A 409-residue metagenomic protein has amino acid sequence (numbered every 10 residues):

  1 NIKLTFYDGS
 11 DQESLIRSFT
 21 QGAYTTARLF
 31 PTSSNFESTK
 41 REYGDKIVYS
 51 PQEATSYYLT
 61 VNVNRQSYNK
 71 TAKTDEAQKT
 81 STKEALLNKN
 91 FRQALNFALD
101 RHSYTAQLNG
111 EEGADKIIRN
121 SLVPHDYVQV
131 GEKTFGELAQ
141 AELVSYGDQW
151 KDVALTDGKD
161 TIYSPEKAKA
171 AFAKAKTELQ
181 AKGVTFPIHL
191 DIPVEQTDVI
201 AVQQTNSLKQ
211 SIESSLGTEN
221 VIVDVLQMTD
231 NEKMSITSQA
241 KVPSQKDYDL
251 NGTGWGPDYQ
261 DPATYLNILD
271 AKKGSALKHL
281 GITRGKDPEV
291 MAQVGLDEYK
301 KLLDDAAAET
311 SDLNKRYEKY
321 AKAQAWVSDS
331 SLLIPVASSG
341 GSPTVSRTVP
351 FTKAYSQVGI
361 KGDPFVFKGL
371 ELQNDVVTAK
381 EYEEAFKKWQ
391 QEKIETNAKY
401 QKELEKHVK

Functional and structural regions predicted by a protein language model:
N1, F6-G9, S18-Q21, W150-P257 (+2 more regions): Ligand/substrate-recognition segments at binding pockets and active sites
N1, R41-P51, L59-L86, D126-E166 (+4 more regions): Short, solvent-exposed loop/beta-turn-alpha elements that line the ligand-binding surface or hinge of extracytoplasmic
N1-T39: Ligand-site clamp/hinge motif
K3-F6, T25-L29, V48-S50, Y57-N62 (+6 more regions): Structural recognition of the beta-strand scaffold that forms the well-ordered cores of secreted hydrolase catalytic
E13-S18, S33-Y43, T60, S103 (+2 more regions): Pocket-flanking alpha-helical
T20, Y24, R41-G44, Q66 (+10 more regions): Sec-exported extracytoplasmic/periplasmic mature domains
Q52-E142, T156, D160, P187-V199 (+1 more regions): Alpha-helical secondary-structure segments
A106-N109, A171-T197, D297-R347, E403 (+1 more regions): Bilobed periplasmic-binding protein-like "clamshell/Venus-flytrap" ligand-binding domains
